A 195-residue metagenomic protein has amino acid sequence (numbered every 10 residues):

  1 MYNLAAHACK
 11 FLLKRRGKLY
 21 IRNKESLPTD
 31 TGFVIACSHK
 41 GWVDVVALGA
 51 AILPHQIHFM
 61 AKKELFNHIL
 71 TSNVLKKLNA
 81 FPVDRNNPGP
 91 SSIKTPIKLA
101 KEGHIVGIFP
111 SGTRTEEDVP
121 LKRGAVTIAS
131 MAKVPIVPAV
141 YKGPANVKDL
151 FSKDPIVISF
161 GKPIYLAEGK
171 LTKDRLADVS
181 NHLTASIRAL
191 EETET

Functional and structural regions predicted by a protein language model:
Y2, H7, L27-N87: Catalytic core of membrane glycerolipid acyltransferases/transacylases, capturing the structured, soluble-facing
A8-T31: A short, well-structured juxtamembrane/interface segment
L12, I52, L75, L99 (+1 more regions): A generic structural signal for well-ordered alpha-helical segments
R16-R22, R85-I93: Glycine-rich, highly charged phosphate/nucleotide-binding loops
G17, H55-I57, L78, H104 (+1 more regions): A structural micro-motif
I21, V74-L75, I136, F160: Structural signal for hydrophobic
S91-T195: Non-catalytic C-terminal accessory region of glycerolipid acyltransferases and related lyso-lipid remodeling enzymes
